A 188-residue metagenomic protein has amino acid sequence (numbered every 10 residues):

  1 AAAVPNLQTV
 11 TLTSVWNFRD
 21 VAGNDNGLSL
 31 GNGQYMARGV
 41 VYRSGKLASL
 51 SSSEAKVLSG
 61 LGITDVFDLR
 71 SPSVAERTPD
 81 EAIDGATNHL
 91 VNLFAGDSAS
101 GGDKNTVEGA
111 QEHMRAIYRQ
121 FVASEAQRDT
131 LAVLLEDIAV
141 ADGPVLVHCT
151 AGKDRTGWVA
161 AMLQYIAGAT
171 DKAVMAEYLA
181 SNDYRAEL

Functional and structural regions predicted by a protein language model:
A1-V145, V159-L188: Cys-dependent protein tyrosine phosphatase-like superfamily
V147-C149: The Walker A (P-loop) glycine that initiates the GxxxxGKT/S ATP-binding motif of P-loop NTPases
A151, R155-T156: Ser/Thr-glycine-rich phosphate-binding loops at phosphate-binding pockets of nucleotides, nucleotide cofactors
